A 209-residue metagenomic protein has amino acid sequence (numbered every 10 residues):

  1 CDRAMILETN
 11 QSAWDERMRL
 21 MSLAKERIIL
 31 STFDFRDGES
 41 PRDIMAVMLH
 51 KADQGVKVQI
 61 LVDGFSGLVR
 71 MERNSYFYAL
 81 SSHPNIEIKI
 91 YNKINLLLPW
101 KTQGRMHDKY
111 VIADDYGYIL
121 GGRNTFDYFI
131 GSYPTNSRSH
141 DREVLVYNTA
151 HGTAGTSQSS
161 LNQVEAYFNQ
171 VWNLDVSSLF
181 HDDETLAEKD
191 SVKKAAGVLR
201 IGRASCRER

Functional and structural regions predicted by a protein language model:
C1-E87, N95-D108, A113-R209: Charged, low-complexity intrinsically disordered terminal segments
